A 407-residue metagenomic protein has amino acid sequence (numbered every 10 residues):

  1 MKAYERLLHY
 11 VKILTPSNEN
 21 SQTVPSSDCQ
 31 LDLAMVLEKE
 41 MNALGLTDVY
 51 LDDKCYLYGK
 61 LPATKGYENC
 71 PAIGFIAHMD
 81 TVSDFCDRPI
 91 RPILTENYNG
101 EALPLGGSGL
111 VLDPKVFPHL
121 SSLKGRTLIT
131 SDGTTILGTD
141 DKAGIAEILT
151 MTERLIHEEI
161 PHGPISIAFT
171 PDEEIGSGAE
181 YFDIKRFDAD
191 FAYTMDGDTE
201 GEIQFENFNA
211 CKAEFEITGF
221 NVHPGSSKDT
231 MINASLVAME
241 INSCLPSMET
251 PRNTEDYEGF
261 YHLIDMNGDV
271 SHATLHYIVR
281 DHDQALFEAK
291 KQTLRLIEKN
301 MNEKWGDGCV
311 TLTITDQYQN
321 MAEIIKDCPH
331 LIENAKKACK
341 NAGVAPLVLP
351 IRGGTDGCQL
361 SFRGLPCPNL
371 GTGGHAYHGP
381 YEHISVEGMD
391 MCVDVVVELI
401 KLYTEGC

Functional and structural regions predicted by a protein language model:
K2-D28, I129-T130, Y318, H378-G379: N-terminal capping segment at the start of a domain
Q22-C70, G74-I76, D80: A non-catalytic alpha/beta surface segment that caps or lines the substrate-entry region of metallo-dependent hydrolase
D28, T135-A146, K228-L236, H383-D390: Short, conserved micro-motifs enriched in small and acidic residues
Y67-P161, A189: Active-site metal-coordination/substrate-binding segment of hydrolases, especially metallo-dependent peptidases
F117-L120, R126-T139, D172-K299, G308-V310 (+1 more regions): Midchain, well-structured core segments that form catalytic/ion-binding scaffolds
E153-I175, D256: Short helix-loop-beta-strand segments that form the rim/entrance of peptidase-like active sites
S235-C407: Metal-dependent amide/peptide-bond hydrolase catalytic core, centered on the "pita-bread" metallohydrolase fold
